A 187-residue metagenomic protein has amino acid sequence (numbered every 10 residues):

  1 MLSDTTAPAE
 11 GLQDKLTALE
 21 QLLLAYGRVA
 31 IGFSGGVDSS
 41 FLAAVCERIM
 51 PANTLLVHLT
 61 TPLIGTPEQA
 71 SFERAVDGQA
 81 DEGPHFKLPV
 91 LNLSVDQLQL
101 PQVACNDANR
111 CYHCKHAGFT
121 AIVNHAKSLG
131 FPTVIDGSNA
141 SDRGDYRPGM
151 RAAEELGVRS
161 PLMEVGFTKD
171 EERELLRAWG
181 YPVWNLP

Functional and structural regions predicted by a protein language model:
M1-A178: ATP-dependent adenylation/nucleotidyltransferase module used to activate substrates
R177-P187: Histidine/lysine/aspartate-rich catalytic loop segments that bind and position anionic ligands
